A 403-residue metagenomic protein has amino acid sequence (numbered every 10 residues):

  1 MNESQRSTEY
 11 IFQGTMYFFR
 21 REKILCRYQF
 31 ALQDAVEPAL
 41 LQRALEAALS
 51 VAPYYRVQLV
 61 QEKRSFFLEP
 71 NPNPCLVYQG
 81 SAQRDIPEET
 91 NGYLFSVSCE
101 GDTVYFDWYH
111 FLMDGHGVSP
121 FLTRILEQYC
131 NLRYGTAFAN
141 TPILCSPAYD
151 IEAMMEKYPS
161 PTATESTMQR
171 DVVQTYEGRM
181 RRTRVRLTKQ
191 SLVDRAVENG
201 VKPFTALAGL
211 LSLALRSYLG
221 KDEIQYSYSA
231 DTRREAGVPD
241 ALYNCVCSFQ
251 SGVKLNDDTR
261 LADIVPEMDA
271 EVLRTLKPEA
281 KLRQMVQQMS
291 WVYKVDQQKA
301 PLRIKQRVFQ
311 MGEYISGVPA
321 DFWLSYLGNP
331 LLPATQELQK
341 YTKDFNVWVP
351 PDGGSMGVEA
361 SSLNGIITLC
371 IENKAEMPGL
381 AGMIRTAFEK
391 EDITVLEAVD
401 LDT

Functional and structural regions predicted by a protein language model:
M1-I11, E100, L112-R195, E389-T403: Non-catalytic, low-complexity flexible loops and terminal extensions
M1-S65, N73-S96, R216-T403: Acyl-thioester-dependent acyl-group transfer interface
Q33-A52, D107-T123, R184-K221, L369-I371 (+1 more regions): Acyl activation and transfer enzymes in specialized metabolism, enriched for ANL adenylate-forming modules
A52-V60, L132-Y149, Q190-A206, M311-Y326: Short, charge-rich amphipathic segments
